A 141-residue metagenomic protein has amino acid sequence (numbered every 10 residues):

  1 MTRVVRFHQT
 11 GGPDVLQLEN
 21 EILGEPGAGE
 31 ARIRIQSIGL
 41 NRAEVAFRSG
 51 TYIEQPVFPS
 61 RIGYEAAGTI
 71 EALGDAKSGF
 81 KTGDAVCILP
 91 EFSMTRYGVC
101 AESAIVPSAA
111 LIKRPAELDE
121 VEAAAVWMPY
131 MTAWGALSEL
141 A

Functional and structural regions predicted by a protein language model:
M1-R3: Extreme N-terminal starter segment of soluble prokaryotic enzymes
F7, R48, E71-A72, I105-V106: Short beta-strand-to-turn element immediately C-terminal to the catalytic PLP-Schiff-base lysine in fold type I
F7-V15: Extracellular beta-rich ligand/substrate-recognition surface
V15-L18, E54, G98: Residues that act as N-cap/strand-start positions at coil-to-secondary-structure junctions
L18-L23, A67-T69, S103-I105, L111: Conserved hydrophobic/aromatic beta-strand scaffold that supports enzyme active sites
I22-L40, T51-F92, L118: Glycine-rich beta-strand-centered segment in the early N-terminal region that forms part of a ligand/cofactor-binding
A43-S49: Cytochrome P450 core scaffold surrounding the K-helix E-X-X-R motif and the conserved "meander" helix-loop region
G79, L89-A141: NAD(P)H dinucleotide-binding glycine-rich loop of Rossmann-like/cofactor-binding domains, especially the beta1-alpha1
